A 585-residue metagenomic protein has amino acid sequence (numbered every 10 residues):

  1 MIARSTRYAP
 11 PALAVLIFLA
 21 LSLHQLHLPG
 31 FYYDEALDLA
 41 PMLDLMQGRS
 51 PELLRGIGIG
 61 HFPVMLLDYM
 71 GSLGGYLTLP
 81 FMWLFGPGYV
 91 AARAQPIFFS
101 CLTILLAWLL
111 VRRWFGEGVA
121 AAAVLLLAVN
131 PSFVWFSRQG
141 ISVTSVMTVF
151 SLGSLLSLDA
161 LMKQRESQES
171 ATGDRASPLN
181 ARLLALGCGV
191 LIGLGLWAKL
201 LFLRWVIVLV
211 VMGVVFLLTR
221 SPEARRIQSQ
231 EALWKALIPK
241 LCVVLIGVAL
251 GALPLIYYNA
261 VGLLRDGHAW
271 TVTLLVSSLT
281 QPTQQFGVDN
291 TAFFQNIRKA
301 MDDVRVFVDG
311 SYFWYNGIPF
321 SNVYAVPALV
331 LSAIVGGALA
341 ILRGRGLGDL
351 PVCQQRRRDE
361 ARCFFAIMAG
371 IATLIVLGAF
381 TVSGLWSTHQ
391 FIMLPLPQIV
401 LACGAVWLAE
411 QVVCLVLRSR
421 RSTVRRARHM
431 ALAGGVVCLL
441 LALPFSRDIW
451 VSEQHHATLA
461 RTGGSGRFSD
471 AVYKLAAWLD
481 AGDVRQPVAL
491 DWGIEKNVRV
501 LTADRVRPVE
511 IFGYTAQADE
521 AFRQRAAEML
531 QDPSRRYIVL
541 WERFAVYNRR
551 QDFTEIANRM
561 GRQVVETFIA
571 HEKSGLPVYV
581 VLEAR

Functional and structural regions predicted by a protein language model:
A12, L245-A249, D349, A405-V451: Signature aromatic-anchored transmembrane alpha helix within multi-pass, membrane-resident enzymes that catalyze glycan
A14-F18, A123-V129, I192, L196: Short helix- or helix-capping micro-motifs that position conserved polar/aromatic residues at function-defining sites
A40-M46, L106, L126, S145-E169 (+2 more regions): Specific aromatic-rich, kink-prone transmembrane helix
P41-G48, L77, L194, V206-S221 (+4 more regions): Transmembrane-lumen/periplasm boundary regions of multi-pass, lipid-linked membrane glycan transferases
A94-F115, G153-L156, V335-A340: Transmembrane-helix motifs of polytopic, lipid-linked glycan transferases
F115, S154-G187, G195, T219 (+1 more regions): Membrane-interface transmembrane helices that cradle and orient dolichyl/undecaprenyl
S137, R204, A325-L329, R362-C414 (+1 more regions): Hydrophobic/aromatic-rich transmembrane helices and adjacent perimembrane loops
F391, M430-D483, G493-P508, G513-A518 (+2 more regions): Membrane-proximal, lumen/periplasm-facing interface regions of secretory-pathway glyco- and lipid-modifying enzymes
